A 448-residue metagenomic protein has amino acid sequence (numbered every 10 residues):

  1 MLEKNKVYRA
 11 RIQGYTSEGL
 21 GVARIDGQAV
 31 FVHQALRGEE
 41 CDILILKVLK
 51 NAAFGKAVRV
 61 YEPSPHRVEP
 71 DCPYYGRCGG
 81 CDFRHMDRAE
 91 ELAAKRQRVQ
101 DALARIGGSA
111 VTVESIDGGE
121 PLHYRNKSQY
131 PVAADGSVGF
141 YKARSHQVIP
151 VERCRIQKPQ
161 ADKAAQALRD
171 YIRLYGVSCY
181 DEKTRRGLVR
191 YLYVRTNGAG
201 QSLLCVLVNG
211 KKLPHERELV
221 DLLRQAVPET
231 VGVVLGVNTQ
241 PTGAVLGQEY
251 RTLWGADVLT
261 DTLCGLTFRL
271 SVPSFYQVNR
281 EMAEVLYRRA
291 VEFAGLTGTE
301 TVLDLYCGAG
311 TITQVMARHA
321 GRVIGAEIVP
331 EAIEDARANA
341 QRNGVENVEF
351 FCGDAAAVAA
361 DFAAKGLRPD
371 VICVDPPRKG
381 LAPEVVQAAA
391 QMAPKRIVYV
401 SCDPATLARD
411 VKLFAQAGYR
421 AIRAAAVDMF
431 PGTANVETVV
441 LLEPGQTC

Functional and structural regions predicted by a protein language model:
M1-Y74, E349-F350, A357: Terminal RNA-binding accessory module
L2-K6, K211-C448: Rossmann-like S-adenosyl-L-methionine
G21-D26, G139-A143, L207, A336: Short, acidic/hydrophobic/Gly-rich beta-strand patch recurrent on exposed beta strands that often constitutes part
G38, Q157, N279: Short, conserved phosphate/pyrophosphate- and ester-handling motifs at nucleotide-, phospho-/glycolipid
A52, A199-L204, A434: Conserved loop-to-beta-strand segment in the C-terminal subdomain of adenylate-forming
V58-P70, G76-D181, A199, L213: Extended interfacial segments that mediate partner engagement and assembly in macromolecular machines
E114-P121, E182-K183, V189-Y191, A426-M429: Short, solvent-exposed loop/turn elements at beta->coil junctions and helix N-caps that rim active or binding pockets
V194, G200-N209, T267-S271: Short, aliphatic-rich beta-strand segments
